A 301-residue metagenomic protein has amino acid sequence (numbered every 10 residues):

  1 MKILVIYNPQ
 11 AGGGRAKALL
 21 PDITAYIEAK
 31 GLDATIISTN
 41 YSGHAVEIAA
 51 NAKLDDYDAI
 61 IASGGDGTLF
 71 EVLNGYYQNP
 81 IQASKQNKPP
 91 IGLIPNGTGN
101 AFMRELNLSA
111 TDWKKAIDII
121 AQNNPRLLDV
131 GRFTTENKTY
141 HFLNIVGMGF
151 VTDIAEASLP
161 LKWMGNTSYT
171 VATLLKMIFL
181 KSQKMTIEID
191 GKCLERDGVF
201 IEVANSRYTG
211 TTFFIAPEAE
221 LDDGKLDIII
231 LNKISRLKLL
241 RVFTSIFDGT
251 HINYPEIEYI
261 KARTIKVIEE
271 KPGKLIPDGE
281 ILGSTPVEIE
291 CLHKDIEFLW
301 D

Functional and structural regions predicted by a protein language model:
M1-S63, N74, K192: ATP/NTP phosphate-donor binding region
K30, Q78-V199: Catalytic core of DAGKc-family lipid kinases
A45, G67-V72, F102, L128: Short glycine/serine/threonine-rich phosphate/pyrophosphate-binding segments that cradle anionic phosphate groups
G147, V151, E202-A216, I281: Glycine-rich phosphate/pyrophosphate-binding beta-alpha loops
K162-S168, T212, P217-K238: Gly/Ser/Thr-rich active-site loops/lids in small-molecule metabolic enzymes that frequently grip phosphoryl groups
K181-Q183, D197-V199, D222-D227, K261-R263: A generic structural signal for short beta-strands and their flanking turns/coil linkers
I189, E195, E220, I230-D301: ATP/nucleoside-binding phosphotransfer catalytic cores, i.e., glycine-rich phosphate-binding loops
